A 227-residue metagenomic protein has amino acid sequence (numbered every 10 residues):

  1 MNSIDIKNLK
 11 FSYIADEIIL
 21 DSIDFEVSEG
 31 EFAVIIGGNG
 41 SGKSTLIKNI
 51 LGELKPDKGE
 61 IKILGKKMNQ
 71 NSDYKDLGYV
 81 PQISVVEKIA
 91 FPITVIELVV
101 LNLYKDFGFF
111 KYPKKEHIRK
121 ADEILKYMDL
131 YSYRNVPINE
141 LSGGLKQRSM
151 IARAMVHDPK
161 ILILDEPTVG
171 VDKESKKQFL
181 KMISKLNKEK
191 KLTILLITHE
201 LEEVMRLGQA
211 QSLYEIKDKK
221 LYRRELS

Functional and structural regions predicted by a protein language model:
M1-I6, K10-S22, K111: A short, flexible loop at the N-terminus of ABC-type nucleotide-binding domains that lies
L51: Helix-to-loop junction immediately C-terminal to a conserved catalytic motif
G59-K75: Conserved ABC transporter NBD signature motif
V100, K114-Y133: Conserved ABC ATPase "signature" region
P137-L141, L145: Conserved ABC ATPase signature
D158: Conserved catalytic motifs of ABC-family nucleotide-binding domains
L162-E166: Catalytic Walker B motif of ABC-type/P-loop ATPase nucleotide-binding domains
